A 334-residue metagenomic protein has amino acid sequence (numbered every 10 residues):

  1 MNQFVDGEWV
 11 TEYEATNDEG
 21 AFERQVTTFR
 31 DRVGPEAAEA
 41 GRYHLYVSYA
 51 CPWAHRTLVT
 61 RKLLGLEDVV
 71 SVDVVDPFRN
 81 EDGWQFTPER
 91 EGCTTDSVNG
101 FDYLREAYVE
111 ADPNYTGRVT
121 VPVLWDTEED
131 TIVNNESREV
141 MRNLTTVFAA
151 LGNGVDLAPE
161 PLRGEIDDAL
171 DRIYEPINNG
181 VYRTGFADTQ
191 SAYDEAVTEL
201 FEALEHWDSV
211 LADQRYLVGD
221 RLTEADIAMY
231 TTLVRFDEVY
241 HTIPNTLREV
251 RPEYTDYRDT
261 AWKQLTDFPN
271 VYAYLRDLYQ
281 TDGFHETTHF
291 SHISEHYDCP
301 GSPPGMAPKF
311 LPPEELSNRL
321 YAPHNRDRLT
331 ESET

Functional and structural regions predicted by a protein language model:
M1-T334: C-terminal alpha-helical interaction module
